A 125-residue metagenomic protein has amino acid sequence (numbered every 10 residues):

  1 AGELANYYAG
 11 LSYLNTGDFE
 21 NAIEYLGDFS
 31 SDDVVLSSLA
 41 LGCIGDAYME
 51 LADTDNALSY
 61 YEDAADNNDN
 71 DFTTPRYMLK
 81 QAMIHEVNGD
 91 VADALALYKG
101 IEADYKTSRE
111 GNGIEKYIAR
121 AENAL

Functional and structural regions predicted by a protein language model:
A1-G2, T16, D28-S38, D66-T74 (+1 more regions): Short solvent-exposed coil/turn linkers within tandem alpha-helical repeat scaffolds
